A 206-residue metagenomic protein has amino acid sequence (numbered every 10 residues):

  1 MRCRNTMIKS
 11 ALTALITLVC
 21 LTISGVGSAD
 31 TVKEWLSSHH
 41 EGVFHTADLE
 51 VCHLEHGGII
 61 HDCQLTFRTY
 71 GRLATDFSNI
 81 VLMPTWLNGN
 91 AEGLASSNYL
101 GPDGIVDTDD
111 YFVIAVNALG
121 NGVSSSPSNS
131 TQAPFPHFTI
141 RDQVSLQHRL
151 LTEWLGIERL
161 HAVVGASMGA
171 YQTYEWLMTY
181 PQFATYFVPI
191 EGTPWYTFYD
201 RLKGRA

Functional and structural regions predicted by a protein language model:
R2-A14: Bacterial N-terminal signal peptides that target proteins for export
T17: Conserved RecA-like P-loop NTPase ATPase core
C20-S24: N-terminal signal peptide c-region/cleavage motif recognized by signal peptidases
D30-A206: Ligand-binding pocket scaffold of soluble enzyme catalytic domains
